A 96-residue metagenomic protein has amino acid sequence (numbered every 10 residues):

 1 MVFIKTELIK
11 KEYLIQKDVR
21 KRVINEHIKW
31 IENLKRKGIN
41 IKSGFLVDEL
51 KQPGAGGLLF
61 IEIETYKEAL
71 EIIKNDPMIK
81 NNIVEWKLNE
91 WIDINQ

Functional and structural regions predicted by a protein language model:
M1-Q96: Conserved, structured core segments of small domains
